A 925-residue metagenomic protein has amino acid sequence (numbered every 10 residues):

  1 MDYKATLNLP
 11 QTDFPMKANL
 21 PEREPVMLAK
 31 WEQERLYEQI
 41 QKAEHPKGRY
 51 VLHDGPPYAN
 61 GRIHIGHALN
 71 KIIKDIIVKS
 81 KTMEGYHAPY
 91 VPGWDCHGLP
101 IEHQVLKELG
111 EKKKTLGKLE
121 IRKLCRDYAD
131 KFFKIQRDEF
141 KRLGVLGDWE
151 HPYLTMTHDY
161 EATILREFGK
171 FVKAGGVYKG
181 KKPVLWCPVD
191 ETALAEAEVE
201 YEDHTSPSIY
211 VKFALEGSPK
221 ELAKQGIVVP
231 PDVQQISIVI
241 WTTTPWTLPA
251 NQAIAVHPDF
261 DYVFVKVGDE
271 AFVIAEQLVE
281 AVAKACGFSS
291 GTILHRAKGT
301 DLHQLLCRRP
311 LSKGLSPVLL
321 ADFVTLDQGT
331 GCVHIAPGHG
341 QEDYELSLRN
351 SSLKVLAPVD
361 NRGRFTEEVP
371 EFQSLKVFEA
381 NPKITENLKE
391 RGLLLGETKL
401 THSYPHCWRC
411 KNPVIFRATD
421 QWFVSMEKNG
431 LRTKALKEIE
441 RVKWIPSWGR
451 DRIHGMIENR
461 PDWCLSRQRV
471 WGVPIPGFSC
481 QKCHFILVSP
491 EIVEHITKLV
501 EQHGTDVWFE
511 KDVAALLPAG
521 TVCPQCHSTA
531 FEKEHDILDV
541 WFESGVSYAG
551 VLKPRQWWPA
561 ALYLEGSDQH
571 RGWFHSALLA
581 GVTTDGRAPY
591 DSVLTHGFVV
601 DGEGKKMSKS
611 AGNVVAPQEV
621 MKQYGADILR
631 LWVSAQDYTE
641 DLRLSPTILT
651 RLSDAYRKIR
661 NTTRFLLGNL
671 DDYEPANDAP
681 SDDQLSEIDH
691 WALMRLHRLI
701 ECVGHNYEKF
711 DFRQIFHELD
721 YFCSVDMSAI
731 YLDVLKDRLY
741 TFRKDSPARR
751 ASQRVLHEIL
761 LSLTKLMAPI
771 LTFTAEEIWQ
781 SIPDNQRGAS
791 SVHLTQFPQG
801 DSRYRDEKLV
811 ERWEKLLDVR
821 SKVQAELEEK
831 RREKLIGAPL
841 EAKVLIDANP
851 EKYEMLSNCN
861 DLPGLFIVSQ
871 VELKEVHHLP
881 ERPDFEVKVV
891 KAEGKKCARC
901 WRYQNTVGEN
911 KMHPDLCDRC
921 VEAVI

Functional and structural regions predicted by a protein language model:
M1-D269, A336-R349, K354-F372, L393-T433 (+8 more regions): N-terminal, positively charged nucleic-acid-binding surface of large information/translation enzymes
H87, A250-D360, K389, E427-R432 (+3 more regions): Catalytic alpha/beta core of large soluble enzyme barrels
D95, V184, P188, L194-E200 (+7 more regions): Acidic, turn-prone loop/beta-hairpin segments
F140, T163, W463, D654-L667 (+2 more regions): Core structural elements
C187, C407, C480, C523-C526 (+2 more regions): Short cysteine-rich clusters marking metal-coordination/redox-active sites
E191, Q468, H484, H527-S528 (+2 more regions): Cys/His-coordinated zinc-binding microdomains
E202, I335-G338, F378, E532-H535 (+8 more regions): Conserved phosphate-binding loops in nucleotide/dinucleotide-binding enzymes
H406-C410, F598-E603, M607-L685, P783-G788 (+1 more regions): Catalytic adenosine-cofactor/nucleotide-binding cores of aminoacyl-tRNA synthetases and other
